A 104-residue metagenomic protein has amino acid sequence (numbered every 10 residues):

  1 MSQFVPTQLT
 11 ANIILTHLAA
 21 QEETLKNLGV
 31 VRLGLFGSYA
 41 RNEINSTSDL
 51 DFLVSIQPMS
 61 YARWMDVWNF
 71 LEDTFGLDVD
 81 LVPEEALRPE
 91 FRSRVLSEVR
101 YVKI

Functional and structural regions predicted by a protein language model:
M1-R32, R41-S46, Q57-I104: Catalytic core of pol beta-like nucleotidyltransferases
